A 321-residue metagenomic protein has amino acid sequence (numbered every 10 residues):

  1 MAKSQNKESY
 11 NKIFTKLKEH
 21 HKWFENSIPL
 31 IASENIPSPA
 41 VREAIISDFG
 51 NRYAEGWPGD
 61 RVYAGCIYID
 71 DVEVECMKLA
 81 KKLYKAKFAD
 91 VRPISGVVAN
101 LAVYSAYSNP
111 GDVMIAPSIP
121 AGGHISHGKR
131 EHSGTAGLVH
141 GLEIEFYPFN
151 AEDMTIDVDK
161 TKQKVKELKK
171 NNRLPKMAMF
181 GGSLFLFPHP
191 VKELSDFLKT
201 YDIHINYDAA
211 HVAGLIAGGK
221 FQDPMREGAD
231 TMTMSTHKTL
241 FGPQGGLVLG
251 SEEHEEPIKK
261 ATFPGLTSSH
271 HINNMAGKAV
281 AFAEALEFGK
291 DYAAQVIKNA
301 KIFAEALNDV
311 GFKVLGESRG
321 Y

Functional and structural regions predicted by a protein language model:
M1-K78, D196: N-terminal glycine-rich, Lys/His-bearing helix-loop that initiates the first secondary-structure elements of many
P37, Y68, S95-G96, N274 (+1 more regions): Short, conserved alpha-helical segments within structured domains
D71, E75-G311: Conserved PLP-enzyme active-site core in the AAT-like
A300-K301, E317-Y321: Conserved glycine-rich beta-strand-loop-beta hairpin in the small C-terminal domain of fold type I
K313-L315: Short, well-structured beta-strand/strand-turn elements
